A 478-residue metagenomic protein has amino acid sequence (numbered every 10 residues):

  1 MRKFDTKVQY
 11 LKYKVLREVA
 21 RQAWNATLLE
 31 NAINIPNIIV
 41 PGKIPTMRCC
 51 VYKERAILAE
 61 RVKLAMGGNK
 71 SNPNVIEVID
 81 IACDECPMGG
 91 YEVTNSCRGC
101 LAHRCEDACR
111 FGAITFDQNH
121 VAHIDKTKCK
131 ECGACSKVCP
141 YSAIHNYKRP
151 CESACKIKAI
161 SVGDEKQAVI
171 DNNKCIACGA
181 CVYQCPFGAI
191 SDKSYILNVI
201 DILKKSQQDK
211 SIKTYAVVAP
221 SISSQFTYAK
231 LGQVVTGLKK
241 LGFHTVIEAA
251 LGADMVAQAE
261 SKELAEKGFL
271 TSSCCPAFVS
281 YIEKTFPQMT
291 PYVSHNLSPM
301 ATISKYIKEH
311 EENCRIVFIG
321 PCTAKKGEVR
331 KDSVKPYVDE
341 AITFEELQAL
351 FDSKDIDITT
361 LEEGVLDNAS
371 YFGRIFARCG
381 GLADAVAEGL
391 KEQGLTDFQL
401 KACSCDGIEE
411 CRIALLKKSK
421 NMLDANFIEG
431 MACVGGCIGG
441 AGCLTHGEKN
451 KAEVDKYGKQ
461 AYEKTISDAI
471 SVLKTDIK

Functional and structural regions predicted by a protein language model:
M1-G67, D192-K478: Iron-sulfur-associated redox domains of electron-transfer enzymes in respiratory and anaerobic energy metabolism
G67-N74, C105-E106, F116: Small-residue-rich
K70-T94, F111-G112: N-terminal [4Fe-4S]-dependent radical SAM core
C86-E92, T115-H123, V162, A180-V182 (+3 more regions): Gly-rich Lys/Arg/Thr-decorated short loops/hinges at beta-loop-alpha junctions or inter-strand turns that position
P87-G90, H103, G133, K210: Short flexible coil/turn linkers enriched for glycine and charged/polar residues that connect secondary-structure
A102-K126, A134-D171, I176, A180-I196 (+1 more regions): Iron-sulfur cluster-binding cysteine motifs and their immediate structural context in ferredoxin-like electron-transfer
